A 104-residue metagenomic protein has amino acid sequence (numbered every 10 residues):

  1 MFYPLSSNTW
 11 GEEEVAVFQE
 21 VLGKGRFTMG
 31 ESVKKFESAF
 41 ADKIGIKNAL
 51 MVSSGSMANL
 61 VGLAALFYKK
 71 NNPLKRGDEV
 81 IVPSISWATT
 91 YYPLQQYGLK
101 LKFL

Functional and structural regions predicted by a protein language model:
M1-K75, Q96-Y97: Conserved PLP-binding active-site segment in aminotransferase class I/II-type PLP enzymes
Y68-L104: PLP-dependent aminotransferase-like
